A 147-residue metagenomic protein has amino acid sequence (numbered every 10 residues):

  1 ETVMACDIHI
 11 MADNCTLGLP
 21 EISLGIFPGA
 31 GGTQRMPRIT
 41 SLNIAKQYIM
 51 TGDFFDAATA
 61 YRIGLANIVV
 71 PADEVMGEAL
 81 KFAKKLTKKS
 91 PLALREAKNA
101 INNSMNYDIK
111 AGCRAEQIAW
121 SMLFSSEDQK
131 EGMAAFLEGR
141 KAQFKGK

Functional and structural regions predicted by a protein language model:
E1-M50, I63, E78-K84: CoA-thioester-processing core
I10-C15, A57, A66-R114, S121-M122 (+2 more regions): C-terminal long alpha-helix characteristic of the crotonase
G32-R35, I44, D56, E96 (+2 more regions): Hydrophobic alpha-helical segments typical of transmembrane helices and their membrane-interface/capping positions
Y48-I49, A97-I101, F136: Short alpha-helical scaffolding segments that buttress acidic/His motifs in well-ordered protein cores
G52-T59: Acidic, divalent-metal-coordinating active-site segment for phosphoryl/phosphodiester hydrolysis, typified by short
A134-K147: Terminal low-complexity tails and localization/encapsulation signals of metabolic enzymes
